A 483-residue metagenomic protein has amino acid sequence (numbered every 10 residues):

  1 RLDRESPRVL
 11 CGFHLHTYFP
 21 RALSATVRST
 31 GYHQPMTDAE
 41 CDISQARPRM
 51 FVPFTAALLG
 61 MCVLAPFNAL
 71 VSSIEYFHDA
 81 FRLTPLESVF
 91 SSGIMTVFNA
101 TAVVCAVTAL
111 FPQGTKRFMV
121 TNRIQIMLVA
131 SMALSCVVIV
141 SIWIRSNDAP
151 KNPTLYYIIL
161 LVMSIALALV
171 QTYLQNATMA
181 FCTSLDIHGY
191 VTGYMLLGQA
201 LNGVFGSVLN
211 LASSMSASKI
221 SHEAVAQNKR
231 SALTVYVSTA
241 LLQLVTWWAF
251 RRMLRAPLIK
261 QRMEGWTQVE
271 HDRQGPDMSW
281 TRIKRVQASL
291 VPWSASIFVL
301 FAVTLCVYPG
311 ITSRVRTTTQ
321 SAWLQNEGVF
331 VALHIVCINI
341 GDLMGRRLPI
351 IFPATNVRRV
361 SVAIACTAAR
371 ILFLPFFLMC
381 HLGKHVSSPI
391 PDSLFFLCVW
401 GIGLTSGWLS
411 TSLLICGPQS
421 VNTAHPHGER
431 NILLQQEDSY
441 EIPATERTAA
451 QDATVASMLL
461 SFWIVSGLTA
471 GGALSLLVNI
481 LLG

Functional and structural regions predicted by a protein language model:
S6-S44, R262-T281, H425-R447: Non-transmembrane, juxtamembrane loop and terminal tail segments of multi-pass eukaryotic membrane proteins
R49-S73, I165, L290-V307: Pair of pore-lining "gating" transmembrane helices in MFS-fold secondary transporters
G93-F111, V336, I340-G345, S466: Central cavity-lining transmembrane alpha-helices of secondary-active solute carriers, predominantly the Major
M95-N99, G189-S218, T239-Q243, L460-G472: Glycine-rich segments within core transmembrane alpha-helices of 12-TM secondary carriers
C105-R123, M344-S361: Helix-to-loop junctions at the C-terminal end of transmembrane segments in multipass secondary transporters
S141-M163, R252-M253, P257-I402, L409 (+2 more regions): Membrane-interfacial loop- and helix-cap regions that link adjacent transmembrane helices in polytopic membrane proteins
Q171-L185, G407-H425, I442: Intracellular juxtamembrane helix-capping segments at the cytosolic ends of symmetry-related transmembrane helices
L233-A249: Symmetry-related core transmembrane helices of the 12-TM Major Facilitator Superfamily/SLC fold
